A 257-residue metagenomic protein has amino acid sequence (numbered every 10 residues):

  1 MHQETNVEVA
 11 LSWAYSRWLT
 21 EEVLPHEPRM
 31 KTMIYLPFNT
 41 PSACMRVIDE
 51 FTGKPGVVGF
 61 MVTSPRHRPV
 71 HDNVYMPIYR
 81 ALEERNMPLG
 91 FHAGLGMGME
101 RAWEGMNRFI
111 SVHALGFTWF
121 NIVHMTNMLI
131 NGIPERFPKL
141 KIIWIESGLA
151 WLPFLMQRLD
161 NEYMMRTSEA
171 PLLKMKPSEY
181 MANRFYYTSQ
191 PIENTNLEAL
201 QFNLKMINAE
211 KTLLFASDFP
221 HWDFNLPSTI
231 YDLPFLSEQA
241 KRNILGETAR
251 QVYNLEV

Functional and structural regions predicted by a protein language model:
M1-H124, N131, L255: Active-site gating/metal-coordination segments in enzymes
R17, E21-P25, R46-D49, N131-G132 (+7 more regions): Mid-to-C-terminal alpha-helical segments outside catalytic/metal-binding sites
E22, E50, K54, P77 (+7 more regions): Alpha-helical structural signal in soluble globular domains
K31-I34, V58-V62, L89-F91, I142-W144 (+2 more regions): Hydrophobic faces of well-ordered beta-strands that scaffold small-molecule active sites in alpha/beta enzyme cores
P41-A43, P69-V70, G98-M99, A150-P153 (+2 more regions): Flexible loop/turn segments at secondary-structure boundaries
P55-V58, E83-P88, N107-I110, F137-L140 (+2 more regions): Glycine-enriched alpha-helix->loop->beta-strand junction motifs that scaffold or abut catalytic
L89, A93-G96, L129-R184: Aromatic-lined glycan-binding groove of carbohydrate-active enzymes
G116-V123, S168-A199: Aromatic-anchored helix/helix-loop segment that forms the rim or "lid" of small-molecule/cofactor binding pockets
